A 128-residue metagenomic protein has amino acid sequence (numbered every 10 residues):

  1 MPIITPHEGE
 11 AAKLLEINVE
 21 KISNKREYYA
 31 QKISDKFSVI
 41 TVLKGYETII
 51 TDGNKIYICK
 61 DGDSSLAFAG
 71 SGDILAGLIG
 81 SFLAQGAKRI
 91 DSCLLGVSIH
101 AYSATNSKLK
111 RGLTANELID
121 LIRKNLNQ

Functional and structural regions predicted by a protein language model:
M1-D61: Glycine-rich phosphate/dinucleotide-binding loop and adjoining beta-alpha-beta core of small-molecule
K13, F68-I99: Short, small-residue alpha-helix embedded
E20-K25, A87-D91, R111-L113: Short, charged, surface-exposed loops that flank catalytic or proteolytic processing sites
K21, I99-Y102: A short structural micro-motif
I58-G70: Short pre-catalytic strand/loop immediately N-terminal to key active-site residues, enriched for Gly-Thr
Y102-Q128: Charged C-terminal helix
